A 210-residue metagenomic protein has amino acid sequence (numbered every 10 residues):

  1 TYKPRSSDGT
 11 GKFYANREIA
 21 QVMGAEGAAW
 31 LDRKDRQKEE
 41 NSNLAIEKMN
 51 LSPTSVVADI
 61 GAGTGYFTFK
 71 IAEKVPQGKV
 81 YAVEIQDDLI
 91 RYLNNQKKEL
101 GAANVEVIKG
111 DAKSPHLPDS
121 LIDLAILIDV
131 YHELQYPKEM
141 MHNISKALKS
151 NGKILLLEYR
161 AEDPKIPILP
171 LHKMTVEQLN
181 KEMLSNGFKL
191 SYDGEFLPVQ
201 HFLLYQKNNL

Functional and structural regions predicted by a protein language model:
T1-S52, V56: Class I SAM-dependent transferase core
S52, V75, L134-Q135, L148-S150: Helix-to-beta-strand junctions that scaffold the AdoMet/dcAdoMet cofactor pocket in Class I SAM-dependent enzymes
A58, A62-S114: Class I SAM-dependent methyltransferase SAM/SAH-binding core
P115-L124: A short acidic, Gly/Pro-enriched loop at the edge of an enzyme's catalytic core that lines a small-molecule cofactor
D123-P137: A short SAM/SAH-binding and catalytic strip from SAM-dependent methyltransferases
K138-K153: A short glycine-rich, Lys/Arg-flanked "PGG" loop and its adjoining helix->strand segment in the class I
L155-N180: Conserved class I S-adenosyl-L-methionine
N186, S191-L210: Core SAM-dependent methyltransferase catalytic element
